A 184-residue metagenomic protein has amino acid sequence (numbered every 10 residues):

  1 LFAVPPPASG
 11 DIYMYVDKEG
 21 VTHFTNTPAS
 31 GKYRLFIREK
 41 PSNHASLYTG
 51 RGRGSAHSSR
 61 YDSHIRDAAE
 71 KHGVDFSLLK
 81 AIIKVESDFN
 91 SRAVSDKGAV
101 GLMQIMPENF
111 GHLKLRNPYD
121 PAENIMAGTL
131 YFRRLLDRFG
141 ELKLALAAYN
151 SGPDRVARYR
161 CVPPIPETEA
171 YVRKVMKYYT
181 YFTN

Functional and structural regions predicted by a protein language model:
A3-P5: N-terminal signal peptide c-region/cleavage motif recognized by signal peptidases
P7-A8, S30: Intrinsically disordered, low-complexity segments enriched in proline/serine/threonine
G10-N26: Short N-terminal segments immediately surrounding and downstream of signal-peptide cleavage
P28, Y33-N184: Catalytic glycan-binding domains that act on GlcNAc-containing polysaccharides
